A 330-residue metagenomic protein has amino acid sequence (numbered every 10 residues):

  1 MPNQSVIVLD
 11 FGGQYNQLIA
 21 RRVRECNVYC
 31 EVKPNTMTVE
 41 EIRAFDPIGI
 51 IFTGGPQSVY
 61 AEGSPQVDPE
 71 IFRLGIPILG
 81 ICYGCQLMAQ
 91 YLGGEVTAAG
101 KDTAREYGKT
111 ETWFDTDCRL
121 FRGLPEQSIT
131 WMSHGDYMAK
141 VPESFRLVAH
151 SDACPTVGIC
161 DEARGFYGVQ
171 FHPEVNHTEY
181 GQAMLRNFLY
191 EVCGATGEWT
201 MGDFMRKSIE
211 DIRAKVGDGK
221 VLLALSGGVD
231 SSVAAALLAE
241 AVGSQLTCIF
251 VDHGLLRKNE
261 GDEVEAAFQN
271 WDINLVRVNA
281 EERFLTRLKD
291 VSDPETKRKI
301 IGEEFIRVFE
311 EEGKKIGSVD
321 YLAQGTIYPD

Functional and structural regions predicted by a protein language model:
M1-F52, P56-E62, Q66-L74, Q86 (+2 more regions): RNA-binding accessory domains that recognize and position tRNA/RNA substrates
I78-G84: Conserved helicase ATPase motor motifs in RecA-like P-loop NTPase domains
